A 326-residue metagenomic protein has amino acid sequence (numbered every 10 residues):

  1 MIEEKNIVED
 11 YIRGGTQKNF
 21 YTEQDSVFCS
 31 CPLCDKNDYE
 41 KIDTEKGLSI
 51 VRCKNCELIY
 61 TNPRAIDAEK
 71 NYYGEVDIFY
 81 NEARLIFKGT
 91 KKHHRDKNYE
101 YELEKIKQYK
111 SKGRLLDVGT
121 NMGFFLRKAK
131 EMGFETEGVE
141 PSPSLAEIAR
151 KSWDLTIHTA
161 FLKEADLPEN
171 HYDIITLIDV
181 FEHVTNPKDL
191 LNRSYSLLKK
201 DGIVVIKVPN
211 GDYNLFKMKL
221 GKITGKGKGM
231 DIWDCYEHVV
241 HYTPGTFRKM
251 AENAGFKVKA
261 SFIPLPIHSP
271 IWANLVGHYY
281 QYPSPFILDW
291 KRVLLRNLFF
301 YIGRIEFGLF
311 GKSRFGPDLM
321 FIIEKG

Functional and structural regions predicted by a protein language model:
M1-I178, P187-L191, I263-P264, G277 (+2 more regions): Conserved N-terminal segment of class I S-adenosyl-L-methionine
M132, S152, K200-D201, A254: Structured helix-beta-strand junction loops
L155, A160, D201, I232-C235: Preference for short coil/turn "hinge" residues that link or interrupt alpha-helices
L177, T185-S196, I203-G326: S-adenosyl-L-methionine-dependent methyltransferase catalytic module, highlighting the catalytic core
